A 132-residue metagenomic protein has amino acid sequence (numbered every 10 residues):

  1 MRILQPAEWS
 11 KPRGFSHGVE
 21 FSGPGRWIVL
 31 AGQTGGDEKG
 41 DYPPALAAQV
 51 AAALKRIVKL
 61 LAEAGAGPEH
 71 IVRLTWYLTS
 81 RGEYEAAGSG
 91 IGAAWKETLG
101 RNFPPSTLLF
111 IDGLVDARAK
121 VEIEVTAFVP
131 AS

Functional and structural regions predicted by a protein language model:
M1-V72, L78-S132: N-terminal presequence-like segments and the immediate start of the first folded domain
